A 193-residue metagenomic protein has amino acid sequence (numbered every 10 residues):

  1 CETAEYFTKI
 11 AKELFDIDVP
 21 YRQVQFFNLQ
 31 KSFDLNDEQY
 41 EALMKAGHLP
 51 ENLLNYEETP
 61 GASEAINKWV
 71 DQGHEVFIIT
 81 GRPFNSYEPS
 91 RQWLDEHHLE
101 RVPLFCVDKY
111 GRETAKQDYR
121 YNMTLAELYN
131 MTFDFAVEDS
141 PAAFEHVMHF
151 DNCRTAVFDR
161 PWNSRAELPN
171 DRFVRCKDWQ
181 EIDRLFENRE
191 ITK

Functional and structural regions predicted by a protein language model:
C1-A42: Active-site neighborhood of HAD-like aspartate-dependent phosphohydrolases
L49-F77, F84-R91: Short, acidic loop-to-helix structural element flanking the phosphoryl-transfer center in phosphate-processing enzymes
E75-V76, R101, C153-T155: Hydrophobic anchor at the start of a short beta-strand that flanks the dinucleotide cofactor-binding loop
I79, V107, F158-R160: Generic beta-sheet signal
F84-V137, P141-M148: Substrate-recognition "cap/lid" segment bordering the active-site pocket of phosphatases
E96-D108, M131-T132, L168-I191: Structural recognition of alpha->loop->beta junctions
F135-K177: Acidic, Mg2+-coordinating phosphoryl-transfer loop and its flanking beta/alpha structural elements, shared across
